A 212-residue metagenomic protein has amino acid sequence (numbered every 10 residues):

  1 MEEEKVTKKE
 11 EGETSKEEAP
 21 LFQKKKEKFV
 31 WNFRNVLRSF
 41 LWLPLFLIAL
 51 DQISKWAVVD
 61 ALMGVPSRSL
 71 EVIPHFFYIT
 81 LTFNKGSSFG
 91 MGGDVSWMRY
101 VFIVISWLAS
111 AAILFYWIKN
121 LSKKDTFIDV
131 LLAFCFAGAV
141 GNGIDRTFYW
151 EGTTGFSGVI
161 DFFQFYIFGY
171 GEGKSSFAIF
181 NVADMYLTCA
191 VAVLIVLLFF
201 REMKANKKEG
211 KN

Functional and structural regions predicted by a protein language model:
M1-N212: Alpha-helical transmembrane bundles and membrane-interface segments of multipass inner-membrane proteins
